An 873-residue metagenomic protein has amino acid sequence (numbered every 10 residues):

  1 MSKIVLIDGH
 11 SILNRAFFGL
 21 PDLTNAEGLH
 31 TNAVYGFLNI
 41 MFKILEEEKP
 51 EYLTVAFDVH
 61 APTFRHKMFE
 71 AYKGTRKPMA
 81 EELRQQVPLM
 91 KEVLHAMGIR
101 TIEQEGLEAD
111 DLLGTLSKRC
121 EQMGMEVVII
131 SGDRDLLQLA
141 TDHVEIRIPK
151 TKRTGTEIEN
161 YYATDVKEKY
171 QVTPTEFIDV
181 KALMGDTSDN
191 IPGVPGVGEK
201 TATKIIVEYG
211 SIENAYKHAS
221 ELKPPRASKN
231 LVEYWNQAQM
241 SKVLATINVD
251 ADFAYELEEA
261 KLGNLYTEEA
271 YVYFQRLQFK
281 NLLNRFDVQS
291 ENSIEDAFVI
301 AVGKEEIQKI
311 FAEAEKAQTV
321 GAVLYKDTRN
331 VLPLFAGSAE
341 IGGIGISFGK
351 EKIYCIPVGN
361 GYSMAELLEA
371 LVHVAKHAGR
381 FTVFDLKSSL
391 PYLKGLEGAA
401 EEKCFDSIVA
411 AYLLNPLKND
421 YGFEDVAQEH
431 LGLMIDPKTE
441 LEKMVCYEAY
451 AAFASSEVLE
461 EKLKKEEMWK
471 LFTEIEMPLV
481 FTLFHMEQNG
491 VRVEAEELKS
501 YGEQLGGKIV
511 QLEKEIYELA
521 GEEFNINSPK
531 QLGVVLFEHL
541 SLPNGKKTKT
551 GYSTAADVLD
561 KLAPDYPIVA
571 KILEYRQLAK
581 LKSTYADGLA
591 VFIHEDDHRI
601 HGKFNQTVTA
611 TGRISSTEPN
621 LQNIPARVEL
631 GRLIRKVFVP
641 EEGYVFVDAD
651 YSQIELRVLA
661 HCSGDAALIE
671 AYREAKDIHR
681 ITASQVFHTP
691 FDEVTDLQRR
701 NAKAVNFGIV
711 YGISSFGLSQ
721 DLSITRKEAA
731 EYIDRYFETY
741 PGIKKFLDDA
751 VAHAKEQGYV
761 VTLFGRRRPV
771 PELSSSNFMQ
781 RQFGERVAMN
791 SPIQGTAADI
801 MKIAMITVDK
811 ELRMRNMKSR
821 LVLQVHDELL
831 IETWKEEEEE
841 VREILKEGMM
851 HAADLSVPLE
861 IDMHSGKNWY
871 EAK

Functional and structural regions predicted by a protein language model:
S2, P21-N25, G74-D250: Extended two-metal-dependent nuclease catalytic cores across DNA- and RNA-processing enzymes
I4-V5, G9, R15-T54, E70-A71 (+5 more regions): Conserved RNase H-like, two-metal-ion catalytic cores of nucleic-acid enzymes
A71-Q85, L139-V172, S228-N230, G361-A365 (+1 more regions): Short alpha-helix plus adjacent loop in nuclease-associated cores
N230, Y234-G359, A375, R380-F381 (+9 more regions): Conserved "right-hand" nucleotidyltransferase catalytic core of DNA-directed polymerases
G345-K350, V358, A411-P437, C446-A451 (+1 more regions): Function-dense linear segments that define catalytic or interfacial modules in macromolecule-processing proteins
L463-I475, L479, I800, A804-V825 (+1 more regions): Active-site palm subdomain of RNA-directed nucleic acid polymerases
Q488, N544, H594, H601-G602 (+3 more regions): Conserved catalytic core of nucleic-acid polymerases
G507-K514, E518-A570, E738-R786, N790 (+1 more regions): C-terminal polymerase-core module
